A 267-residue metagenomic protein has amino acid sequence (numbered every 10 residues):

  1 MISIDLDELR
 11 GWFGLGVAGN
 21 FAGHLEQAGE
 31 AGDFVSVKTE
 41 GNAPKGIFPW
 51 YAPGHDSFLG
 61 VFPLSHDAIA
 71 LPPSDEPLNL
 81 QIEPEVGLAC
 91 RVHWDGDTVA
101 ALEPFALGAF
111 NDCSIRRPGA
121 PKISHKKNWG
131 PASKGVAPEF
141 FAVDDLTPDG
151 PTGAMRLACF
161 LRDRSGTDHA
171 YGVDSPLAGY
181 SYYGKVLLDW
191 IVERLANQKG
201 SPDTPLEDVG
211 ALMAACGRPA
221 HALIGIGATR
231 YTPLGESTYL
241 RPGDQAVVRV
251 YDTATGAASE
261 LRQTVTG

Functional and structural regions predicted by a protein language model:
M1-R10: Short, hydrophobic/aliphatic alpha-helical segments
I4-D5, T238-G267: Conserved glycine-rich phosphate/nucleotide-binding loop and adjacent Mg2+-coordinating catalytic segment
L9-A214, S237-T238, L261-G267: Glycine-enriched loop-and-adjacent helix/strand subsegments that border the catalytic/binding cleft of enzyme cores
G16-A18, P219-R230: Glycine-rich anion-binding loop/nest that anchors nucleotide
N20-A22, G227-P233, A254: Gly/Ser/Thr-rich loops at beta-strand to alpha-helix junctions that form or flank small-molecule/cofactor-binding
V209-H221, Y231-D252: Acidic/histidine-enriched ion/cofactor-binding microenvironments in catalytic or ligand-binding pockets
